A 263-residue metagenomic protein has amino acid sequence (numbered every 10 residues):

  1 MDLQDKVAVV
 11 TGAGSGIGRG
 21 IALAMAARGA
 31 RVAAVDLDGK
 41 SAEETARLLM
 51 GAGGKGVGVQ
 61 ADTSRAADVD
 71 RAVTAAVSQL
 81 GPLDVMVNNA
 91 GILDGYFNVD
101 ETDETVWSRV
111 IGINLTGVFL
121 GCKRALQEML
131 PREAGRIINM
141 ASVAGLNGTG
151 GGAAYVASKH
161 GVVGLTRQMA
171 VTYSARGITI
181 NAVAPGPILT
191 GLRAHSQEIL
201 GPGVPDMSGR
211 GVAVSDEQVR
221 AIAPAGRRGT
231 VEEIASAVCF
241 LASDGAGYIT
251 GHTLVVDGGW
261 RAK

Functional and structural regions predicted by a protein language model:
L3-A33: Canonical Rossmann dinucleotide-binding motif of NAD(H)/NADP(H)-dependent dehydrogenases/reductases, specifically
L93-Y96, N147, V238-C239, T250-K263: Short C-terminal tail/terminal secondary-structure segment of NAD(P)H-dependent dehydrogenase/reductase domains
F97-V99, D103-I111, I137, V219: Substrate-binding pocket helix/loop in short-chain dehydrogenase/reductase
C122, S158, T166: Active-site helix of classical SDR
Q127, V171-T172, G247: Alpha-helical segment proximal to the catalytic Tyr-Lys
S142: Residue(s) in the substrate-gating loop at a strand-loop-helix junction that position the organic substrate next
S174, T179, I249-G251: Short, small/polar-rich loop/turn modules that mediate ligand/substrate recognition or access, typified
